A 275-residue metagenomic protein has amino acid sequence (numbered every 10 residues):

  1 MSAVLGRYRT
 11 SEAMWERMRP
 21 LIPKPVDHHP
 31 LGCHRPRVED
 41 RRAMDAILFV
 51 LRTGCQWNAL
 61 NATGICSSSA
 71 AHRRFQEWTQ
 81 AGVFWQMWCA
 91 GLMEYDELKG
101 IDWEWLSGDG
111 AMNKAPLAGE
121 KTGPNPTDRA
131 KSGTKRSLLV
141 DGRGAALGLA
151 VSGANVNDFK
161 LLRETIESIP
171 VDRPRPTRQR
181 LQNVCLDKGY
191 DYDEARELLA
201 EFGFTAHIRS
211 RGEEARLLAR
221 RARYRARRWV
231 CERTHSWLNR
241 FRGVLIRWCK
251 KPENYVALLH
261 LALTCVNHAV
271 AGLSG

Functional and structural regions predicted by a protein language model:
M1-G275: Short alpha-helical elements
